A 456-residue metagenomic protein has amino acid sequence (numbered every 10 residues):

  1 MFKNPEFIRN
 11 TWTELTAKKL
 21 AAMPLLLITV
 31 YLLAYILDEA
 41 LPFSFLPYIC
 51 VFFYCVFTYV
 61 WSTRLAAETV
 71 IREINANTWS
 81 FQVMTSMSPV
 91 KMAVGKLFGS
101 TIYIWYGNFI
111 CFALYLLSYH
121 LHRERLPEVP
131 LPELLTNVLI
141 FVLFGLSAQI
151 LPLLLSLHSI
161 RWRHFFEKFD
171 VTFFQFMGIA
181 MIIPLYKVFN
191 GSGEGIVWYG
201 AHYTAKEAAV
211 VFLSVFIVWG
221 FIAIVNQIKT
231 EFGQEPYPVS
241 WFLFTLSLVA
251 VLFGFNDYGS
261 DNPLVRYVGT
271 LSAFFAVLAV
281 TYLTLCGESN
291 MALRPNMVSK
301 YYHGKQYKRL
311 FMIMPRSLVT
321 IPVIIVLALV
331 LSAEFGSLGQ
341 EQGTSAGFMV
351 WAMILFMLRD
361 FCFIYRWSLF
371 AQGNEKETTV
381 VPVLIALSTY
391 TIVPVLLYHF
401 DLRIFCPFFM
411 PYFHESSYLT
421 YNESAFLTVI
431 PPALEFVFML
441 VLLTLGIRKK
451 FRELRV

Functional and structural regions predicted by a protein language model:
M1-A76, G95-V456: Hydrophobic alpha-helical transmembrane segments of membrane proteins
F81-V90: Short helix-to-coil transition segments within interhelical loops that connect adjacent transmembrane helices
